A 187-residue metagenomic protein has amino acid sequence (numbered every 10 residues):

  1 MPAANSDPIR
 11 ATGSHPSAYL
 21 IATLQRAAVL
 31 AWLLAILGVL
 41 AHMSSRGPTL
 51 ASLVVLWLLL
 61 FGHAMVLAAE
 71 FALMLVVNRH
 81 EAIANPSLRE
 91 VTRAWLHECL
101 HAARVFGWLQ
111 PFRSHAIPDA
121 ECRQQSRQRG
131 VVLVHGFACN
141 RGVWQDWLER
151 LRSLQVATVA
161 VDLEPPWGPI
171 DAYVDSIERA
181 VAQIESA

Functional and structural regions predicted by a protein language model:
M1-V131, E149, L154: Flexible, membrane-associating and regulatory peripheral segments of lipid-active enzymes
E81-A82, P86, E90-W95, S126-E185: Active-site catalytic motif of lipid deacylating hydrolases and related acyltransferases
